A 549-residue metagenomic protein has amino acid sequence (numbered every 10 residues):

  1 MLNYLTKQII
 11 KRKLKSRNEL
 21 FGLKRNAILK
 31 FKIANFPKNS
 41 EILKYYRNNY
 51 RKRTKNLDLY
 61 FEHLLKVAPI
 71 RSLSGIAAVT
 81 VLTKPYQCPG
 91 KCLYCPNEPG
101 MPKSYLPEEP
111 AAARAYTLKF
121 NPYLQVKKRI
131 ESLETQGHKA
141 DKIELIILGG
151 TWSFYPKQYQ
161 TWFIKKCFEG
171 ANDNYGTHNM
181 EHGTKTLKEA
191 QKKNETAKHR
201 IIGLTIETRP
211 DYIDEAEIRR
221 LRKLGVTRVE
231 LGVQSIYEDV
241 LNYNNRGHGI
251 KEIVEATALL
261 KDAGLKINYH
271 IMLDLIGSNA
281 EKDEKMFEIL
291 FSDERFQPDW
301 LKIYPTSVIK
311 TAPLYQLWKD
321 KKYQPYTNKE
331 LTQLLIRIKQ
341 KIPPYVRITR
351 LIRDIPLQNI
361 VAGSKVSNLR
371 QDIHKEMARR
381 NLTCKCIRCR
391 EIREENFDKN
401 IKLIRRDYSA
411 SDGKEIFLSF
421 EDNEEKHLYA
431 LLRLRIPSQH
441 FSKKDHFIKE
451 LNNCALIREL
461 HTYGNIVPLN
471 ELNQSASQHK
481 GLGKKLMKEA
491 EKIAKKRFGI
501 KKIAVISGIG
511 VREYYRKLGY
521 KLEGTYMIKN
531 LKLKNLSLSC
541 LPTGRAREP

Functional and structural regions predicted by a protein language model:
M1-Q125, R129-K185, P344: Flexible, acidic/Gly-rich N-terminal and inter-domain linker regions that tether and position cofactor-handling modules
E108-Q125, L145, G149-E169, T186-N268 (+3 more regions): Conserved non-cysteine loop/helix-boundary elements of the Radical SAM core domain that shape
H178, S539-E548: Short Gly/Ser/Thr- and charged-rich N-terminal loops/segments that act as flexible capping/hinge elements
P325, E330-I338, I355-K365: Polar, glycine-rich mid-to-C-terminal structural blocks that act as macromolecule-binding/assembly scaffolds
V346-A455, L460-Y463, V467-L469, I528-L531: Non-catalytic substrate-recognition and accessory regions of acyl/acetyltransferase enzymes
N473-K492: Conserved acetyl-CoA-binding loop-helix of GNAT-fold acetyltransferases
I493-S507: Conserved GNAT acetyl-CoA-binding A-motif
S507-Y526: Conserved active-site alpha-helix within GNAT-family acetyltransferase domains
